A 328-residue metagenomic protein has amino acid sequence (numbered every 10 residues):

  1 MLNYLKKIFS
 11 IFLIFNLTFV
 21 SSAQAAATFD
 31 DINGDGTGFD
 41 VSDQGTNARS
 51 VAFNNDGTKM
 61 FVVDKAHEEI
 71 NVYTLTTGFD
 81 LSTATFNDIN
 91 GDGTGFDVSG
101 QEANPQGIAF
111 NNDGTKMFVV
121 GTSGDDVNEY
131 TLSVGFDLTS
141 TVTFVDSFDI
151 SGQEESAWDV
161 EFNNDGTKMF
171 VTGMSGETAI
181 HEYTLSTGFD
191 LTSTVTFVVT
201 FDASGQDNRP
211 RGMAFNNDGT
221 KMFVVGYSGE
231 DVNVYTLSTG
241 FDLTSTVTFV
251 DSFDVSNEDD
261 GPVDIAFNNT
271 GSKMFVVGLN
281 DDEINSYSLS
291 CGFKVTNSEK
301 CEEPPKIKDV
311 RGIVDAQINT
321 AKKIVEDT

Functional and structural regions predicted by a protein language model:
S10-T18: Bacterial N-terminal signal peptides
D35-S42, N90-S99, F144-S151, F197-A203 (+1 more regions): A short beta-strand motif characteristic of beta-propeller blades
N55-D56, N112-D113, N164-D165, N217-D218 (+1 more regions): Residue-level detector of Asp-centered blade-edge/turn motifs that repeat once per structural unit in beta-propeller
K65, T122, M174-S175, Y227 (+1 more regions): Short loop/turn segments immediately following the C-termini of beta-strands
T74-T83, T131-T139, T184-T192, T236-T244 (+1 more regions): Short loop/turn segments immediately following beta-strands, especially the blade-tip and inter-blade linker loops
N268-T296: Blade-level signature of beta-propeller repeat domains, shared across WD40, Kelch, NHL, RCC1 and BNR/Asp-box propellers
